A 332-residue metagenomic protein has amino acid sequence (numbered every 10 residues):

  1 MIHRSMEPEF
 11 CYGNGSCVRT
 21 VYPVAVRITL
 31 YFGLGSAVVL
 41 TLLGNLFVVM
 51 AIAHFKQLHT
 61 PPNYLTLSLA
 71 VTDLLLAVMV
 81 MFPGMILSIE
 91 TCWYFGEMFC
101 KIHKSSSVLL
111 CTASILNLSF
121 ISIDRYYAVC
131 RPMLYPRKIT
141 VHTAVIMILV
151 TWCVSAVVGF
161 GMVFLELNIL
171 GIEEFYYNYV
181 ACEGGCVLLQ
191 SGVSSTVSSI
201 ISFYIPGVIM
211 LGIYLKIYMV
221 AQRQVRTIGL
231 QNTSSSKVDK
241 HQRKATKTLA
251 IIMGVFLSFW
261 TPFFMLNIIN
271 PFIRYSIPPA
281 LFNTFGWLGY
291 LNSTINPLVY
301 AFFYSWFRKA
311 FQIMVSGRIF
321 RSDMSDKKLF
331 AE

Functional and structural regions predicted by a protein language model:
M1-L43: Extracellular N-terminal segment of 7TM GPCRs
M1-V18, R223-T246, I251, S305-E332: Intrinsically disordered regulatory tails of 7TM GPCRs
P8-V21, S88, C92-V108, R131 (+2 more regions): Loop architecture of class A 7-transmembrane GPCRs
Y22-G35, L58-I123, Y127-V141: Extracellular TM2-ECL1-early TM3 structural module of rhodopsin-like
L34, A51, L75-T91, K104 (+5 more regions): Helix-to-loop junction signature of class
S36-V39, S68-V71, F82, F99-I102 (+7 more regions): Hydrophobic residues within alpha-helical transmembrane segments of multi-pass solute transporters/permease subunits
N117-C130, M162-E173, S198-N232, T248-N270 (+1 more regions): Class A (rhodopsin-like) GPCR signature focused on the TM5-ICL3 interface and adjacent 7TM helical core
I209-M210, G254-I268, L281-E332: Seventh transmembrane helix
